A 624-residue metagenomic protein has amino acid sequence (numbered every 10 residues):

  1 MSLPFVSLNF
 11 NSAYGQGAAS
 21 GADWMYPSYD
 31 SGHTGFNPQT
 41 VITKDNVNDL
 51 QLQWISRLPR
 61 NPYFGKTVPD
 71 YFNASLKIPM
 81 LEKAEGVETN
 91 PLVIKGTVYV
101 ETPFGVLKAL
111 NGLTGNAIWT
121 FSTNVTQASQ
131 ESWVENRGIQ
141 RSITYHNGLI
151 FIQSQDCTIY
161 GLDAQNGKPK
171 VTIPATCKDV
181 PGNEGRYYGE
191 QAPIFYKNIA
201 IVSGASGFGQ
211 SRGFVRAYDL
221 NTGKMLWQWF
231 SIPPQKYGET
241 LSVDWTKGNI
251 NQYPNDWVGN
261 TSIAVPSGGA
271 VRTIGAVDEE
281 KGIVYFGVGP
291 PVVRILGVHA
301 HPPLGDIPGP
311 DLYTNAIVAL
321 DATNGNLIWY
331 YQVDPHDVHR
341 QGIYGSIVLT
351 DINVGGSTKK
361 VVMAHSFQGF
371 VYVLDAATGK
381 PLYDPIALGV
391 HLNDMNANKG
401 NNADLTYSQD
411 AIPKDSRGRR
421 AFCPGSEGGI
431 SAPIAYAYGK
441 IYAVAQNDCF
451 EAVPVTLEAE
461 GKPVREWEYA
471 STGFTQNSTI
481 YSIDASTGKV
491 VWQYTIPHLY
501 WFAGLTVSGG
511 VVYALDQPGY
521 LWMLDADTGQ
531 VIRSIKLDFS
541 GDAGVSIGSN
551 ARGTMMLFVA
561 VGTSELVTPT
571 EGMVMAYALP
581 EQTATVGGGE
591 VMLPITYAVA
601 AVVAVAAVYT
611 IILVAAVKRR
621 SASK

Functional and structural regions predicted by a protein language model:
M1-A18, A584-K624: Secretory targeting signatures
S7-N9, P38, W119, Y218-D219: Membrane-embedded transmembrane-helix bundle of lipid-linked glycan/lipid transferases
G17-K83, N116-S132, K168-D179, K224-V265 (+8 more regions): Aromatic (tryptophan-biased) beta-strands that constitute blades/sheets of beta-rich domains
G21-S28, I78, E82-V106, S132-I159 (+12 more regions): Repeat-blade elements of multi-bladed beta-propeller folds
S28-G32, W54-R60, K95, T102 (+13 more regions): Sec/Tat-exported extracytoplasmic proteins
K44-V47, G96, G112, A164 (+8 more regions): Inter-blade boundary loops/turns of WD-repeat beta-propellers
A109, G161, A217, A319 (+5 more regions): Conserved blade-register residue in beta-propeller folds
G115-N116, G167, A319-I328, T350-T358 (+4 more regions): Secondary-structure transition/capping motifs at alpha-helix termini and the adjoining loop/turn into the next element
